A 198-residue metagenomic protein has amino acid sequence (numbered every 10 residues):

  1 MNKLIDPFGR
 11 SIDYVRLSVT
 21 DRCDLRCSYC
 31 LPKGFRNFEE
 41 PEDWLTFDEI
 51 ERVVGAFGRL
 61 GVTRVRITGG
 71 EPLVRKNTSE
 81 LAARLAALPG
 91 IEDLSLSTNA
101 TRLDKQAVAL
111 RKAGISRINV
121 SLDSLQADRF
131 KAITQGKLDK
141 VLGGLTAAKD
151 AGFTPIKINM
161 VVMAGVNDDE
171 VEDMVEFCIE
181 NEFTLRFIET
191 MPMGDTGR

Functional and structural regions predicted by a protein language model:
M1-P7: A detector for short, charged/polar N-terminal pre-domain segments
P7-F47: Canonical Radical SAM [4Fe-4S] cluster-binding loop centered on the CxxxCxxC motif and its immediate flanking residues
F35-E40, D104, Q126-I133, G194-R198: A short acidic, helix-capping loop that chelates divalent metal ions and anchors anionic groups
F47, E51-R66, R75-C178, T184: Radical SAM/AdoMet-radical enzyme domain recognition
E71: Conserved G/P- and acidic residue-centered "switch" motifs that form tight phosphate/ATP-binding loops in soluble
A164-V166, R186-R198: Flexible glycine/acidic-rich beta-alpha junction loops that bind and position SAM and/or redox cofactors in anaerobic
